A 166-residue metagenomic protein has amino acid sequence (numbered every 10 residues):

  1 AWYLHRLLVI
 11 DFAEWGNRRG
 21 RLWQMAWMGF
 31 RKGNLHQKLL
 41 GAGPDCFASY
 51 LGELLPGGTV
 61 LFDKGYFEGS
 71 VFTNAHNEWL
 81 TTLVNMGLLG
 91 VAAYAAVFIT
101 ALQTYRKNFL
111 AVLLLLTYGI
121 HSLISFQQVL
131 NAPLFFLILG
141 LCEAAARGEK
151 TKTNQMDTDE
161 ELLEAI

Functional and structural regions predicted by a protein language model:
A1-W2, Q103: Hydrophobic alpha-helical segments of polytopic membrane proteins
Y3, E14-G16, Q24, M28 (+1 more regions): Interfacial juxtamembrane loops and adjacent helix segments that form the catalytic/substrate-binding surfaces
L7-F12: Extracytoplasmic loops and strand-loop junctions of Gram-negative outer membrane beta-barrel proteins
L22-M25, G29, Y50, E78 (+5 more regions): Generic recognition of well-ordered alpha-helical segments
N74-E78, T82-G90, I124-L137: Membrane-interface micro-motifs in multi-pass membrane enzymes
M86-L113: Hydrophobic transmembrane alpha-helices and their immediate junctions
F109-D157: Transmembrane alpha-helices of multi-pass inner-membrane enzymes
D157-A165: Acidic, Ala/Val/Gly-enriched low-complexity intrinsically disordered segments
